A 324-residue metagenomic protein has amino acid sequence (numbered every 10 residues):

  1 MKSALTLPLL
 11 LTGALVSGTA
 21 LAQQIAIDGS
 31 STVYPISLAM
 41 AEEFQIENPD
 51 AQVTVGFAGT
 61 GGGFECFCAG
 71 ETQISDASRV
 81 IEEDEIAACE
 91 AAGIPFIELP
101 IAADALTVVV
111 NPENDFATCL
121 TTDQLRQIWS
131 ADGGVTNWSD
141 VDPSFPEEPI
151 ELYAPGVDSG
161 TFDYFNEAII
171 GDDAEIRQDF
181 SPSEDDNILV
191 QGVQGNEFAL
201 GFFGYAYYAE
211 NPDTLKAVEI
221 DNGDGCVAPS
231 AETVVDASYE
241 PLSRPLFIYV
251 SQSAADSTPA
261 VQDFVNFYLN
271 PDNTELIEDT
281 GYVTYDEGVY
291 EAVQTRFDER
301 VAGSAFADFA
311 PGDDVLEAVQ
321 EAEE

Functional and structural regions predicted by a protein language model:
M1-P8: Bacterial N-terminal signal peptides that target proteins for export
P8-L10, A20: Cleavable N-terminal signal peptides
V16-A22: Sec/Tat signal peptide C-region and signal peptidase I cleavage site
A22-E324: Flexible loop/hinge segments at secondary-structure junctions
